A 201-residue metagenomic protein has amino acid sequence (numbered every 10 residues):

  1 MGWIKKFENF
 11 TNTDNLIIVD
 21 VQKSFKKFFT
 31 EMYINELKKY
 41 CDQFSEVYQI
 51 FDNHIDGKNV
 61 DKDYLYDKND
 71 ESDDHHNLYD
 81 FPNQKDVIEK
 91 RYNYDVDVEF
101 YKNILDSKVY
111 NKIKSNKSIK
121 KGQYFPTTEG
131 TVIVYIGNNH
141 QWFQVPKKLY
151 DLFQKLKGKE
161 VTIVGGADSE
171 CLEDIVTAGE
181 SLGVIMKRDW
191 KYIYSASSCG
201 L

Functional and structural regions predicted by a protein language model:
W3-F44, H54-D56, V60-L201: Active-site-adjacent betaalpha module
I50: Conserved phosphoryl-transfer catalytic core
